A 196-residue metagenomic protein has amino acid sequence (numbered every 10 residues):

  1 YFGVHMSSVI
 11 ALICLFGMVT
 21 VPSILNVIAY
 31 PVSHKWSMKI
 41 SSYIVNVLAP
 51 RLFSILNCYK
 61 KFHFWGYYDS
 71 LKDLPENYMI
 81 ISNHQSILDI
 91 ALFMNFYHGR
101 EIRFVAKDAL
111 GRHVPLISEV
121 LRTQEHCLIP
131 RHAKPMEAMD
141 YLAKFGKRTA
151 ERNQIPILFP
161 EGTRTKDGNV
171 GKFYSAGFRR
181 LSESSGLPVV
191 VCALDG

Functional and structural regions predicted by a protein language model:
Y1-Y78, A91-L92: Membrane-anchoring hydrophobic helices of lipid-metabolizing enzymes
K61-G196: Soluble catalytic domains of membrane acyltransferases
